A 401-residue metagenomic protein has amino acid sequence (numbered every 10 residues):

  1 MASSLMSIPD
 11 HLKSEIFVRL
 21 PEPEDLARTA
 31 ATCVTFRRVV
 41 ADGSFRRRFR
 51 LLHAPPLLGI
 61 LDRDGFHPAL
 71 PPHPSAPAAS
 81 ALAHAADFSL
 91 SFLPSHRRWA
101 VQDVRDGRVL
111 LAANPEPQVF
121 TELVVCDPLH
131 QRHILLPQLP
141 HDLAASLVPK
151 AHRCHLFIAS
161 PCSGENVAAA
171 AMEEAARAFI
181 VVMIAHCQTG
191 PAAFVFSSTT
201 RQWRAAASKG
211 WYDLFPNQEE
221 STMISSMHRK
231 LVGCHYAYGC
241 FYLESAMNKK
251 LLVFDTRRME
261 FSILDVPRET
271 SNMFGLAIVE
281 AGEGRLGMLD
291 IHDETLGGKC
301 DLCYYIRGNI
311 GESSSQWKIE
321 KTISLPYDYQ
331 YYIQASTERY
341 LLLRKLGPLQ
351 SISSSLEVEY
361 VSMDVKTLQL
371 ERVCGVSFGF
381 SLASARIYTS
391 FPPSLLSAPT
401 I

Functional and structural regions predicted by a protein language model:
M1-I401: N-terminal entry/capping and adjacent linker segments that precede and initiate structured domains
